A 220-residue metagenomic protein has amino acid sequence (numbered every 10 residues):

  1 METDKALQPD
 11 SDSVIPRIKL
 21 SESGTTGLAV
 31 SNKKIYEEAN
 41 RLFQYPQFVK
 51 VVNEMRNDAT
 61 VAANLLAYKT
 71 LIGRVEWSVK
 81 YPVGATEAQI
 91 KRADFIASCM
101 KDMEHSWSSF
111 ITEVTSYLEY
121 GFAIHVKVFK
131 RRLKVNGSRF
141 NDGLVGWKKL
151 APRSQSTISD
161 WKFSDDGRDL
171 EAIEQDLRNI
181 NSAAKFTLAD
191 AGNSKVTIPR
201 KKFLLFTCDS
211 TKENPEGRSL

Functional and structural regions predicted by a protein language model:
T3, D10-S13, R17, S21 (+6 more regions): Structured, contiguous alpha/beta core segments that scaffold functional sites
I35, F48, Q89-A93: Short amphipathic alpha-helical segments that mediate assembly, nucleic-acid/protein binding, or membrane association
F43, V49-K50: Extended, non-catalytic structural segments that build the interaction scaffolds of large macromolecular assemblies
E54-I96: Extended assembly-interface regions of large multimeric machines
